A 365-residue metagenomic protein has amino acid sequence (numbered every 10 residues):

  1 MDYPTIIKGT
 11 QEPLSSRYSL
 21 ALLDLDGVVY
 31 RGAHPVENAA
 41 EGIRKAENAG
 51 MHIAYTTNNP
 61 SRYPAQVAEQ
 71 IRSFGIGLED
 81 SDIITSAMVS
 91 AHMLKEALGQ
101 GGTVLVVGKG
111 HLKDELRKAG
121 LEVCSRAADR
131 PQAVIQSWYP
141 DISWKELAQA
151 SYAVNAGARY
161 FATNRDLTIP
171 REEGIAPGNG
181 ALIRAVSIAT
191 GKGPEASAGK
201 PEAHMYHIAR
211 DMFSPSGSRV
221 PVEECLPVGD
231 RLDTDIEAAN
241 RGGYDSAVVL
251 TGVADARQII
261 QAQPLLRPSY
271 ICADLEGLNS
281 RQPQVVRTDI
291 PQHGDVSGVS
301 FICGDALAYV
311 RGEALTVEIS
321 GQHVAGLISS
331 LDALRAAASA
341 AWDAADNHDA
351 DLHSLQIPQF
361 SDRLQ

Functional and structural regions predicted by a protein language model:
D2-L23, Y30-A33, R44-N48, A68-S81 (+2 more regions): Asp-based, Mg2+/Mn2+-dependent phosphohydrolase catalytic module
T56: Glycine-rich loop-to-alpha-helix module at the N-terminal edge of alpha/beta enzyme cores
N59: Conserved phosphate/oxyanion-binding catalytic-loop motifs
P64-A65: Switch/connector loops and helix/strand junctions flanking conserved nucleotide-binding motifs in nucleotide-processing
S86-M88: Polytopic endomembrane small-metabolite transporters, centered on the Drug/Metabolite Transporter
